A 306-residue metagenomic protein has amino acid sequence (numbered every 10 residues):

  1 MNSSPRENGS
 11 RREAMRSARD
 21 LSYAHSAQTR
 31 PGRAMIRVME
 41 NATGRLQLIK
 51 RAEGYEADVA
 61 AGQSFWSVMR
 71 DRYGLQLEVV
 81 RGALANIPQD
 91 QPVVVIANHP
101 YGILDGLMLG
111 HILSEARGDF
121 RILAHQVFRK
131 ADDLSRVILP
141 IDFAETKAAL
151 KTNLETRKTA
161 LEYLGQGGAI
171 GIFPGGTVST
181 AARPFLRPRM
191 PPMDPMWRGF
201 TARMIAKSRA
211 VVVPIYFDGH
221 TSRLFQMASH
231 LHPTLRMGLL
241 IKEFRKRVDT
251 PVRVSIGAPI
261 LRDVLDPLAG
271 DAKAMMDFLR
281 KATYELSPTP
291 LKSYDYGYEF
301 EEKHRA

Functional and structural regions predicted by a protein language model:
M1-I96, G106-M108, E115-R117, S135-R136 (+2 more regions): Membrane-anchoring hydrophobic helices of lipid-metabolizing enzymes
N2, R16-R19, N153-A306: Non-catalytic C-terminal accessory region of glycerolipid acyltransferases and related lyso-lipid remodeling enzymes
R70-L75, H99, T146-K151, M190-P192: Short, flexible loop segments at the rims of nucleotide/cofactor-binding pockets, characterized by
Y73, R81-L84, P100, R121-A131: A glycine-rich, hydrophobic loop/mini-helix early in the fold
V94-I96, P140, G171-F173: Structural motif
H99-I103, V178-S179: Gly/Ser/Thr-rich loops at beta-strand to alpha-helix junctions that form or flank small-molecule/cofactor-binding
H111-S114, P188-M190: Glycine-rich, phosphate-binding/catalytic loops in enzymes
S114, D119-N153, R157-A160, L164: Conserved nucleotide-cofactor-binding alpha/beta core module
